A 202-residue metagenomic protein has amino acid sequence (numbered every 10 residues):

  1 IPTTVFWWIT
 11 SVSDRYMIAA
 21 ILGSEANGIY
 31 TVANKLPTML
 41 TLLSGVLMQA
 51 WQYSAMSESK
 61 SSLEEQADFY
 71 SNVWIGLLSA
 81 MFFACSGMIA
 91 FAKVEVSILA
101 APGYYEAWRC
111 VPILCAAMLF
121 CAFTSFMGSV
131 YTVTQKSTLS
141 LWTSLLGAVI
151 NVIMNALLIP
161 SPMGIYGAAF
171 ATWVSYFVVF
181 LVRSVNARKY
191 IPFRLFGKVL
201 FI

Functional and structural regions predicted by a protein language model:
I1-M56, A117, C121-S125: Transmembrane helical elements of multi-pass membrane transporters/channels
W8, K35-T38, N72, C85 (+3 more regions): Residue-level recognition of pore/gate-forming positions within transmembrane alpha-helices of multi-pass
E25-G28, S71, Y105-W108, S137-T138 (+1 more regions): Residues that define the loop-to-transmembrane-helix transition and helix capping in multi-pass membrane transporters
P37-I75, G128-V133: Helix-loop junctions and terminal segments of transmembrane helices in multi-pass membrane transport/translocation
S44, Y70-A122, V149-L157: Alpha-helical transmembrane segments of multi-pass membrane transport and lipid-handling proteins
V73-L77, C110, A171-I202: Membrane-interface "helix-start" segments
C115-L146, A187-I191: Membrane-interface junctions at transmembrane-helix termini in multi-pass inner-membrane proteins
T138, W142-L181: Membrane-interface helix-loop junctions in multi-pass transport and translocation proteins
